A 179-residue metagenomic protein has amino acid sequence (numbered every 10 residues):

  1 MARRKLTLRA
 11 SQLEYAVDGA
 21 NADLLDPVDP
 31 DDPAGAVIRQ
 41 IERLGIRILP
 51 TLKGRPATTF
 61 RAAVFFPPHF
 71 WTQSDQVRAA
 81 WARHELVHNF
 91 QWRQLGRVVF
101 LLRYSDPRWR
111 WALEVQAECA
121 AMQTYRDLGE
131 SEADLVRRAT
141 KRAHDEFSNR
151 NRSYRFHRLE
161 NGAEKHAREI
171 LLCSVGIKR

Functional and structural regions predicted by a protein language model:
M1-T51, I170-S174, K178: A metal-dependent hydrolase signature that marks the N-terminal structural subdomain at the beginning of catalytic folds
L6-L13, A34, R83, R110-E118 (+1 more regions): A structural signal for well-ordered alpha-helical scaffolds and beta->alpha junctions
D23, D31, A36-R43, R47 (+4 more regions): Polar/charged alpha-helical tracts
L44-Q76, W92-R93: Active-site scaffold of zinc-dependent metalloenzymes
T59-F60, D75-Q76, A80, Q91-A121: Post-HEXXH active-site segment of zinc metalloproteases
H84, H88: Histidine-centered divalent metal-coordination motifs
Y125-R179: Long, well-structured alpha-helical subdomains associated with metal-dependent extracellular/ecto-lumenal hydrolases
